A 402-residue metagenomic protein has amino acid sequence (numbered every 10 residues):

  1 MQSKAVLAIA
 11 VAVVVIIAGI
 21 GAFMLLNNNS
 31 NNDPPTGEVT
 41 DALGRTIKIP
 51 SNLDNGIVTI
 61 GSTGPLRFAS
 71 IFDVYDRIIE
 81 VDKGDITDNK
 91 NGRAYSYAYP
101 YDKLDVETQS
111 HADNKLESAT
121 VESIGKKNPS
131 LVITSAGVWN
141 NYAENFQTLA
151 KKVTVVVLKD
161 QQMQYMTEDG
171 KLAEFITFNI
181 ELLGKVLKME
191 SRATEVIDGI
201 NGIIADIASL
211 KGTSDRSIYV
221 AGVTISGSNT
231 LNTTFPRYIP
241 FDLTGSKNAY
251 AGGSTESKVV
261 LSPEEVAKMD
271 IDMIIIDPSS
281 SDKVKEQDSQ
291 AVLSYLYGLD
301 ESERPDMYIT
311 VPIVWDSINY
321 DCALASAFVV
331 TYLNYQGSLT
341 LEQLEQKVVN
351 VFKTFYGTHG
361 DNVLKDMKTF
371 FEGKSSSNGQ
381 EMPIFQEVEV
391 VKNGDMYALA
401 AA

Functional and structural regions predicted by a protein language model:
Q2-L7, V14-I17, A22-F68, V186 (+3 more regions): Bacterial Sec-exported substrate-binding components of ABC uptake systems
T46-K48, E117-K127, S262-K268: Short, well-structured alpha-helical segments in soluble
N55-K127, L131-V138, A249: A short, structured surface patch at a secondary-structure boundary
I57-I60, R77-D82, L131-S135, V155-K159 (+5 more regions): Structural recognition of the beta-strand scaffold that forms the well-ordered cores of secreted hydrolase catalytic
S62-L66, G84-D88, L131-I133, G137-N141 (+5 more regions): Solvent-exposed loop/turn segments at secondary-structure junctions within structured extracellular/periplasmic domains
I86-R93, K115, V138-F146, L158-L182 (+1 more regions): Extracytoplasmic ligand-binding site segments that recognize negatively charged/polar headgroups
N141-M189, S281-V349: Charged, glycine-enriched surface loops/patches that mediate electrostatic binding to polyanionic ligands
T230-S257: Alpha-helical, coiled-coil/dimerization segments enriched in small aliphatic residues
